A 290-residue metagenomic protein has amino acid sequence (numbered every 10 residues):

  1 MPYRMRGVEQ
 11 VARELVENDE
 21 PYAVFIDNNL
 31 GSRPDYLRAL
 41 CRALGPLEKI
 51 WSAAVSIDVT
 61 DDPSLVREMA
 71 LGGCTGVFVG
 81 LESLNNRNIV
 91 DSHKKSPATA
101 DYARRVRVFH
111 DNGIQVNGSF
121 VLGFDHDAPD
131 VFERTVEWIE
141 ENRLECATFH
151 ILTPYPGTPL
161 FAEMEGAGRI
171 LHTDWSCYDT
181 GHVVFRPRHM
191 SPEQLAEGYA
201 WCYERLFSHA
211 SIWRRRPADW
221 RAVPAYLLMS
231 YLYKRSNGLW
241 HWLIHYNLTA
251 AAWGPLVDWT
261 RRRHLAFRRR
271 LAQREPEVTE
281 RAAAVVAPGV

Functional and structural regions predicted by a protein language model:
M1-N117, L122-F124, A128-E133, E137: Radical SAM [4Fe-4S] cluster-binding motif and immediate context
N18, W138, N142, C146 (+1 more regions): Short alpha-helical functional segments enriched in proximate histidine and acidic residues
D35, R87-S92, L122-D130, N142-P192 (+1 more regions): Flexible glycine/acidic-rich beta-alpha junction loops that bind and position SAM and/or redox cofactors in anaerobic
A53-T60, E82-I89, F109-I114, A147-Y155 (+2 more regions): Short, surface-exposed, charge-dense and proline/glycine-enriched linear segments
R104, P159, E193-E197: Generic recognition of short, well-ordered alpha-helical interface segments
R105-V108, W138, H150, G198-W201: Generic recognition of well-ordered alpha-helical segments
R169, T173-S176, T180-V290: Radical SAM enzyme core and accessory elements
